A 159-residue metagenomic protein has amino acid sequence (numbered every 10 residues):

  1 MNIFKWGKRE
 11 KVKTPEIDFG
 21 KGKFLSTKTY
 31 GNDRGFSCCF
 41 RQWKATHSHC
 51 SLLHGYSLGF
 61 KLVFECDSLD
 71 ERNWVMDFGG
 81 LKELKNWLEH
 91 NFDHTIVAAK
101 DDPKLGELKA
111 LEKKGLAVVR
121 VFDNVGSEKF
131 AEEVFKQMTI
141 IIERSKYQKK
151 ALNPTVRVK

Functional and structural regions predicted by a protein language model:
N2-K159: Charge-rich, low-complexity N-terminal segments
